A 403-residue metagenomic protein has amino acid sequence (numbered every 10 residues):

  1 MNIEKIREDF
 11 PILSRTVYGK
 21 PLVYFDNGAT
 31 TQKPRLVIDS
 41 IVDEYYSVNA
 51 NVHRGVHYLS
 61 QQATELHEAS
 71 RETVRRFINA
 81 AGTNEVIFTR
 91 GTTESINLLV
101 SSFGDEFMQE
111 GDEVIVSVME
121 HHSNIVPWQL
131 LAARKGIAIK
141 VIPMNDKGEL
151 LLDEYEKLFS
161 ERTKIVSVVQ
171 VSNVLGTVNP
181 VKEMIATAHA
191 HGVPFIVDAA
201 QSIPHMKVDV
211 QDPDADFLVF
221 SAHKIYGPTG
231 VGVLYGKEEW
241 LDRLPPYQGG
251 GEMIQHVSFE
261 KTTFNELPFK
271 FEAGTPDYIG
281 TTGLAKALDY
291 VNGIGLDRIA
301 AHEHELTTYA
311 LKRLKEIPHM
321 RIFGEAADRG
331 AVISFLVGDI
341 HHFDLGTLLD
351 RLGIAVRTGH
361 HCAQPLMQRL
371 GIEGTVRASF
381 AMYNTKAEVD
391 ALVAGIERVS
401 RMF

Functional and structural regions predicted by a protein language model:
M1-F403: Pyridoxal 5′-phosphate
